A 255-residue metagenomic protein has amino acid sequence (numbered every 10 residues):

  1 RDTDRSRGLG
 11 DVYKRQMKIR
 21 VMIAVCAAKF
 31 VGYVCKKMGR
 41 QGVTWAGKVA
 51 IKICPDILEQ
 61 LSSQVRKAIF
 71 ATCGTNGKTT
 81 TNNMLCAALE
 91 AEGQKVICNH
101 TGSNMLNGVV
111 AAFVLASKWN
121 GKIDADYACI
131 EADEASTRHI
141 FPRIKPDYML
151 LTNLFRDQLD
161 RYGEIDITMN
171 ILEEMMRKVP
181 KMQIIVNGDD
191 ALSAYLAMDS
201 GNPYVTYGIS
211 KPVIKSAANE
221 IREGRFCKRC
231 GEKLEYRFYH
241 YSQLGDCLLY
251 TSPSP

Functional and structural regions predicted by a protein language model:
D2, G8-Q16, Y250-P255: Conserved small/polar residues in nucleotide/adenosyl-binding loops
D4-R5, F141: Extended, compositionally biased low-complexity polar/Lys-Gly-rich tracts and adjacent boundary/linker regions are
R7-G8, V65: Short, solvent-exposed coil/turn segments
L9-D11, Y33, R40, D246: Intrinsically disordered, low-complexity regions
D11-Y13, W45, K211: Polar low-complexity intrinsically disordered regions enriched in Ser/Thr and small residues
V12, D56-I57, T152, K233-E235 (+1 more regions): Structured catalytic/translocation cores of nucleotide/phosphate-coupled proteins
R20-G208, S216-R229: Phosphate-binding loop of NTP-binding sites
P212-S252: Cys/His-rich short segments
